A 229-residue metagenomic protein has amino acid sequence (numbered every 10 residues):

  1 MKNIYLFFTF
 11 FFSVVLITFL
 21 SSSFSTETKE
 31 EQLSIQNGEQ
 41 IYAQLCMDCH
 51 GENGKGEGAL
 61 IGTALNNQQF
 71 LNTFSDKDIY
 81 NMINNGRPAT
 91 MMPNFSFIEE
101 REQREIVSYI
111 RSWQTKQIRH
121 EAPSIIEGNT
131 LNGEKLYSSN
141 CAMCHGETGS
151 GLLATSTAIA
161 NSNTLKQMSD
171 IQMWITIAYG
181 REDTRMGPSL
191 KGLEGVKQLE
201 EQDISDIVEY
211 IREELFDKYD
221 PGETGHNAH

Functional and structural regions predicted by a protein language model:
M1-N37, R101, K218, G222-H229: N-terminal export/targeting leaders of redox proteins
K29-Q32, A43, P93-S150, D170 (+1 more regions): Flexible coil segments in periplasmic/lumen-exposed cytochrome c-class electron-transfer proteins
L33, C49, N81, G128-N129: An amphipathic alpha-helix/helix-turn recognition signal
N37-Q40, G56, N132-K135: Short, flexible, mixed-charge glycine/proline-rich loop motifs that serve as phosphate/nucleic-acid-contacting
G38-D48: Mature N-terminal segment immediately following signal peptide/propeptide cleavage in secreted/periplasmic
E39, G51, K55-N84, M91-N94 (+3 more regions): Gly/Gly-Pro-rich "capping" loops immediately C-terminal to redox-active cysteine motifs in periplasmic/lumenal
